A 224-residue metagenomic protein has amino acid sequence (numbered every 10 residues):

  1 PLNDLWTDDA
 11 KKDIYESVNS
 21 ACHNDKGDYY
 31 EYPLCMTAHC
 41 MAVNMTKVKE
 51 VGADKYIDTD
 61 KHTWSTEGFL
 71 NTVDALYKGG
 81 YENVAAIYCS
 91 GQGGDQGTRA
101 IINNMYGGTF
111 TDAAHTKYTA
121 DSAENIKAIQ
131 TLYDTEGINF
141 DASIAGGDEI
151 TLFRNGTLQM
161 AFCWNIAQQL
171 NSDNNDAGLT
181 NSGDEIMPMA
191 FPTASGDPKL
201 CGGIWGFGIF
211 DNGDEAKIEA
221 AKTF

Functional and structural regions predicted by a protein language model:
P1-C40, G183-P192: Hinge/lid segment of periplasmic solute-binding proteins
P1-I14, D28, T46-Y56, I150-L152 (+2 more regions): Extracytoplasmic "Venus flytrap"/periplasmic binding protein-like
N3-I14, D58-H62, A85-I87, G108-K127 (+2 more regions): Short, solvent-exposed loop/beta-turn-alpha elements that line the ligand-binding surface or hinge of extracytoplasmic
V18-D58, L70, C89-A114, G196-F210: Periplasmic solute-binding protein
G27, Q130, T135, A177-F224: Extracytoplasmic/periplasmic substrate-recognition and gating elements
T63-G68, D141-N155: Short helix-initiation/N-cap motifs at beta->coil->alpha
L70-Y77, A114-G146, F191: Glycine-centered hinge/linker elements that transmit conformational signals in sensory and ligand-binding systems
N165-S182: A ligand-binding cleft/hinge motif common to bilobed small-molecule-binding domains
